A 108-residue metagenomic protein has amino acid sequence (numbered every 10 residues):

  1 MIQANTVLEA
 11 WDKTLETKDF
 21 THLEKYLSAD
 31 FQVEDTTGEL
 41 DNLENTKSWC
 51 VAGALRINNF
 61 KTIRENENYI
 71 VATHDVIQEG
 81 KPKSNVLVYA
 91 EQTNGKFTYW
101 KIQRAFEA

Functional and structural regions predicted by a protein language model:
M1-K25, A29: Short, low-complexity N-terminal intrinsically disordered segments enriched in polar/charged residues
L27-D30, D35-T37: Generic secondary-structure microfeatures
E34, L40-A108: A beta-strand edge to alpha-helix "cap/lid" segment located at domain peripheries
